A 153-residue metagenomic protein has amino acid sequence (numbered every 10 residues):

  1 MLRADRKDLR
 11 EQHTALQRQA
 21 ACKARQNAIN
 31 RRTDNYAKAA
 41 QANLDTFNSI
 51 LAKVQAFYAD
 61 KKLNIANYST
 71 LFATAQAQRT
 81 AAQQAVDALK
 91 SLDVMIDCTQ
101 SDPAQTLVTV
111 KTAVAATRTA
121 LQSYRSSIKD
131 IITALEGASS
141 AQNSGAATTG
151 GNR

Functional and structural regions predicted by a protein language model:
L2-L44, A85, D93-R153: C-terminal amphipathic alpha-helix
T33-R79, Q83: Amphipathic, heptad-repeat alpha-helical segments
